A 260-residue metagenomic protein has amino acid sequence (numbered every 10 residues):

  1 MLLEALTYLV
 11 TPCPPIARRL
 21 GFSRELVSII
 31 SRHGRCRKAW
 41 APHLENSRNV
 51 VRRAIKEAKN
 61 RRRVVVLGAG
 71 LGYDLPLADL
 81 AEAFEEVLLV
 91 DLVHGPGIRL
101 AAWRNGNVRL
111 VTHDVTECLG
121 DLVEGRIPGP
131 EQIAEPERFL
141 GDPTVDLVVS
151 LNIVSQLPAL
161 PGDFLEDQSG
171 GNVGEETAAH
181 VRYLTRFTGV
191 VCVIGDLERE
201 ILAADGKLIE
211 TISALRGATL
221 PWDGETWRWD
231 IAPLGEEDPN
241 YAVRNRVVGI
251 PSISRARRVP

Functional and structural regions predicted by a protein language model:
L2-R61: Class I SAM-dependent methyltransferase Rossmann-like catalytic core, especially the SAM/SAH-binding loop
N60-G72: Conserved class I S-adenosyl-L-methionine
G70-F84: Conserved SAM-binding loop of SAM-dependent methyltransferases across substrates and taxa, primarily the Class I
E85-D91, T112: Conserved SAM-binding motif I beta-strand of class I
A101-D142: S-adenosyl-L-methionine
P130-E166: A short SAM/SAH-binding and catalytic strip from SAM-dependent methyltransferases
L147-S150, E176-Y183, T188-D196: Conserved beta-strand signature within the Rossmann-like core of class I S-adenosyl-L-methionine
D196-P260: Charged, low-complexity C-terminal accessory regions
